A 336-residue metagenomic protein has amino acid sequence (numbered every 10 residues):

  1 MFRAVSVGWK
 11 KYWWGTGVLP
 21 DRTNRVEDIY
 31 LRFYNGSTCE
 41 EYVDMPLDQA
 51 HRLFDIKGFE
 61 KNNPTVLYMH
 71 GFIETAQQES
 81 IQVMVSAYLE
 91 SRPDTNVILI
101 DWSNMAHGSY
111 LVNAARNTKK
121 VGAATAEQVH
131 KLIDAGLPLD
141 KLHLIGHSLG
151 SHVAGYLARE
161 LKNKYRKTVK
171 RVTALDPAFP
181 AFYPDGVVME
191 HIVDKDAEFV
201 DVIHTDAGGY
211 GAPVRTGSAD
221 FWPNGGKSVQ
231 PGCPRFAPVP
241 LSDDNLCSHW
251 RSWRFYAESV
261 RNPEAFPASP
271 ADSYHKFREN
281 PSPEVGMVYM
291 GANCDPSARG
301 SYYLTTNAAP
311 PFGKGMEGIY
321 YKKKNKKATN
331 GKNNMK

Functional and structural regions predicted by a protein language model:
M1-L99, M105-N117, A126-L139, K164-K167 (+3 more regions): Flexible, membrane-associating and regulatory peripheral segments of lipid-active enzymes
M69-G71, H147, D176: The conserved beta1-alpha1 loop
V83, Y156-E160: Active-site signature of alpha/beta-hydrolase-fold catalytic machinery across serine- and Asp/Cys-nucleophile hydrolases
G136-S148, V172: Alpha/beta-hydrolase fold nucleophile elbow
I145-L157: Glycine-rich nucleophile elbow surrounding the catalytic serine of serine-hydrolase chemistry
K170-A181, H204-A207, G226: Active-site nucleophile loop of the alpha/beta-hydrolase fold
